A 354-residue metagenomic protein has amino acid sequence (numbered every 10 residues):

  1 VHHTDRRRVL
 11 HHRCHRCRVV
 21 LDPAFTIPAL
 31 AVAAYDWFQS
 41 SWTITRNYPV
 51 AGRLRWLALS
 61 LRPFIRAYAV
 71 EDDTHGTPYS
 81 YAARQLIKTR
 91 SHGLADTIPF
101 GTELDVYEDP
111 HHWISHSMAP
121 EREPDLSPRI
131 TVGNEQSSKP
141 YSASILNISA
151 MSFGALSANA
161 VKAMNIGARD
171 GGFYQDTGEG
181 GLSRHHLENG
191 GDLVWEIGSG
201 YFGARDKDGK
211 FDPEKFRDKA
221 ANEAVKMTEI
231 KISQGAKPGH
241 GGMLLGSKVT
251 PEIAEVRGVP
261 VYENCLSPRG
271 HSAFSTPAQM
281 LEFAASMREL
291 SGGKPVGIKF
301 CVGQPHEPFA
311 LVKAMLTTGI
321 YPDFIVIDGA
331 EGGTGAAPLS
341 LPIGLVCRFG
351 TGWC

Functional and structural regions predicted by a protein language model:
V1-Y174, G180-G190, W195-K207, F211-A236 (+1 more regions): Conserved, well-structured core domains of diverse proteins
P63, R169, F173, A221 (+5 more regions): Generic secondary-structure signature for well-ordered alpha-helical cores
A163, G209, M243-L245, L311-K313 (+1 more regions): Short, glycine/charged-enriched secondary-structure capping and boundary segments
G172, N222-L245, P305-I327: Carboxylate/His-rich catalytic cores and anion/metal-binding grooves
G235-K237, P260, C265-L266: Long, well-ordered, tryptophan-enriched scaffold segments
L244-E252: Short, surface-exposed, charged loop/turn segments at secondary-structure junctions
I253-V259: Conformationally flexible catalytic loops at phosphate/diphosphate-handling active centers
L266-C354: Glycine-rich phosphate/ribose-binding loops and adjacent secondary-structure elements that form binding surfaces
